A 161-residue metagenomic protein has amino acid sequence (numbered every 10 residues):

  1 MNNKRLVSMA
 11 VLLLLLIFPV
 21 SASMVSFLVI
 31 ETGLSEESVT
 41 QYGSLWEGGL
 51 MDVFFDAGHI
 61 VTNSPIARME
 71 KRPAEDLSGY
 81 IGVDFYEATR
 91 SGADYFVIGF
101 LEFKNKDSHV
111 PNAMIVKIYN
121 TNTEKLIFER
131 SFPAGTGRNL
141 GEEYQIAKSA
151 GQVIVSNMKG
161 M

Functional and structural regions predicted by a protein language model:
M1-A10: Bacterial N-terminal signal peptides that target proteins for export
M9-P19: Bacterial N-terminal signal peptides
V20-M24: Boundary at the C-terminal end of the N-terminal hydrophobic targeting segment
V25-I30, G79-S108: A short, hydrophobic beta-strand-centered structural micro-motif
E37-S91: N-terminal segment of the mature soluble domain
L50-G58, N105, N122, I154-M158: Sec/Tat-exported extracytoplasmic proteins
I98-R138: Amphipathic beta-strand/beta-sheet edge segments enriched in Tyr/Trp
F132-M161: C-terminal partner/receptor-binding element of secreted or periplasmic proteins
